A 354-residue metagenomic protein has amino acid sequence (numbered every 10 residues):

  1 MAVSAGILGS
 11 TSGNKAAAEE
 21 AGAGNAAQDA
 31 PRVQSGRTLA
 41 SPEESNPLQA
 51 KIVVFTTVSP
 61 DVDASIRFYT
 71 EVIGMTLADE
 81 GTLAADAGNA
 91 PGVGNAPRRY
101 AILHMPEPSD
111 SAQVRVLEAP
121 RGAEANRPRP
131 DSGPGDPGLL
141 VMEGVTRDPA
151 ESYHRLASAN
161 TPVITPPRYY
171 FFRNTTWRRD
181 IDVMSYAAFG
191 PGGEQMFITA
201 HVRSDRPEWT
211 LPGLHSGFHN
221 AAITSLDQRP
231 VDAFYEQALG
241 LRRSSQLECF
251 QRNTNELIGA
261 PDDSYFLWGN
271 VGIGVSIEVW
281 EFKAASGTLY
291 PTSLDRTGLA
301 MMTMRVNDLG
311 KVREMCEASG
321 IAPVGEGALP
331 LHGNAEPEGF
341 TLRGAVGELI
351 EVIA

Functional and structural regions predicted by a protein language model:
M1-S12: N-terminal export signals
K15-A16: Cleavable N-terminal signal peptides
E19-E20, G24-N46, T57, A112 (+7 more regions): Vicinal oxygen chelate
N46, A90-V93, P130-P134, W177 (+2 more regions): Short consensus segments that form the blades of beta-propeller domains, in both extracellular/periplasmic
A50-P60, R99-R121, A125-L156, V183-F189 (+6 more regions): Vicinal oxygen chelate
V58-S111, W177-R178, I223-G274, K311 (+2 more regions): Core segments of cupin and vicinal oxygen chelate
T76-A78, S111-Q113, A123-A125, E194-I198 (+5 more regions): Short loop/beta submotifs within extracellular cysteine-rich repeat domains
E80-L83, N126-S132, R168, W209 (+4 more regions): Short, tandemly repeated low-complexity microdomains enriched for cysteine and small residues
